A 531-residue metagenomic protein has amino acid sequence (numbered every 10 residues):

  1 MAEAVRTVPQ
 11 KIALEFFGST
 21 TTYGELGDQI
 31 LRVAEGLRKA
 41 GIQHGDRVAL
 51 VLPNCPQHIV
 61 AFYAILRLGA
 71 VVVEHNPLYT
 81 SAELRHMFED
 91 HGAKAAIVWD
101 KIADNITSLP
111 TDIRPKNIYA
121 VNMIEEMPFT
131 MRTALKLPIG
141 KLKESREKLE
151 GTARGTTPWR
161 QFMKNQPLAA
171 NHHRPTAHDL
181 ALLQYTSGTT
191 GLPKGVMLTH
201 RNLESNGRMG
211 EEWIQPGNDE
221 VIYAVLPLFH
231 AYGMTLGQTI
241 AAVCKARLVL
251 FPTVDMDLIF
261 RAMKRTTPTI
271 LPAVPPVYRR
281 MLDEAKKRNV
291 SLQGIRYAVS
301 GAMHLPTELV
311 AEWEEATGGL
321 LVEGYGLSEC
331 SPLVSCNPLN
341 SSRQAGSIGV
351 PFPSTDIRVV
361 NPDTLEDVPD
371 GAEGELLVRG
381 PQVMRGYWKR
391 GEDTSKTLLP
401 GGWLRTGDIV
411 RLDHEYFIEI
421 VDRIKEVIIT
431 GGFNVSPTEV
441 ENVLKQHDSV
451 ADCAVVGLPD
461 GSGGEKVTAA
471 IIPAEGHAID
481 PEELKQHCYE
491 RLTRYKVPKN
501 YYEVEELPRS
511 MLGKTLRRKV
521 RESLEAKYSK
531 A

Functional and structural regions predicted by a protein language model:
A2, Q10-C55, I59-Y63, T80-R85 (+2 more regions): Conserved AMP-binding/adenylate-forming core of the ANL superfamily
Q10, L137, K143-Y185, L192 (+1 more regions): Conserved pre-ATP/AMP-binding loop-to-beta segment of ANL
T22-G24, R174, A181-S205: Conserved AMP-binding A3 loop
G27-R32, M163-Q166, A177, V196-G217 (+3 more regions): Conserved structural elements of the adenylate-forming
K39-A40, R67-Q161, E475-H477: Structural core segment of the AMP-binding/adenylate-forming
Y79, H86, A96-V98, G380 (+7 more regions): AMP-binding/adenylate-forming catalytic core of the ANL superfamily
E204-V221, F229-I270, E284-K286: Conserved AMP-binding/adenylation subdomain of ANL enzymes
P268-A273, L282-R343, D356: Gly/Ser/Thr-rich phosphate-binding loop
